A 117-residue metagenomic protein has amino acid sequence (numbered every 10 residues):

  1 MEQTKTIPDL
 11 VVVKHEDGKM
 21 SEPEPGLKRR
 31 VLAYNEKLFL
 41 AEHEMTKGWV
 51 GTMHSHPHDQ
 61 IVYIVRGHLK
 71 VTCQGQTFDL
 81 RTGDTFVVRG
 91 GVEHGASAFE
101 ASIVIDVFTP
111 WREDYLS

Functional and structural regions predicted by a protein language model:
M1-K37, S117: A short, N-terminal "cap"/entry segment at the start of jelly-roll beta-barrel domains of the cupin/DSBH fold
N35, T72-Q76, F99: Short strand-coil-strand connectors
F39-S55: Conserved short histidine dyad/triad with adjacent acidic residue
H58-L69, Q74: Glycine- and acidic-residue-biased ligand/ion/polar-headgroup-sensing regions
V65-R66, R81-T82, E100: A cytosolic small-molecule/anion-sensing beta-strand core signal
G75-G90: Short acidic-glycine-tyrosine-enriched beta hairpin
G90-D114: Ligand-binding loop in jelly-roll beta-barrel domains
